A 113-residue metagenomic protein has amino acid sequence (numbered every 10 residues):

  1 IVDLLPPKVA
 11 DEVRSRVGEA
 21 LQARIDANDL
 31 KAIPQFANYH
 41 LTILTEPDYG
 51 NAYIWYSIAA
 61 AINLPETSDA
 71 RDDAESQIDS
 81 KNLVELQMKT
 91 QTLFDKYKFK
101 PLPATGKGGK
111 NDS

Functional and structural regions predicted by a protein language model:
I1, D26-F36, L41-I43, D48 (+2 more regions): Short helix-capping/linker turns of helical repeat alpha-solenoids
L4-D29, E66-S113: Terminal, low-structured helical/coil segments at or just beyond the last alpha-helical repeat
K8-V9, A59-A61: A short, ordered amphipathic alpha-helix with a cationic face
Q22, G50, I54-S57, Q91: Alpha-solenoid helical repeat scaffolds
